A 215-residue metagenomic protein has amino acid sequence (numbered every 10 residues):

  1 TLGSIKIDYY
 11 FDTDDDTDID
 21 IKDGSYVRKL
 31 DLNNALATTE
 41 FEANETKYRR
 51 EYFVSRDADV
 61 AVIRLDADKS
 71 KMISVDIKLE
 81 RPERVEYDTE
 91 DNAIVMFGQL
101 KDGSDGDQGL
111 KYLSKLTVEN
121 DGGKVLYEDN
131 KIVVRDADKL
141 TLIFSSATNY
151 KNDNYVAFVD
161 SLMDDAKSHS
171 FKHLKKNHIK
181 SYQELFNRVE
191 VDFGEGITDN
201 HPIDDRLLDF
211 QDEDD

Functional and structural regions predicted by a protein language model:
T1-D215: Aromatic-residue-lined binding/catalytic grooves and analogous aromatic/hydrophobic interfacial grooves in multimeric
